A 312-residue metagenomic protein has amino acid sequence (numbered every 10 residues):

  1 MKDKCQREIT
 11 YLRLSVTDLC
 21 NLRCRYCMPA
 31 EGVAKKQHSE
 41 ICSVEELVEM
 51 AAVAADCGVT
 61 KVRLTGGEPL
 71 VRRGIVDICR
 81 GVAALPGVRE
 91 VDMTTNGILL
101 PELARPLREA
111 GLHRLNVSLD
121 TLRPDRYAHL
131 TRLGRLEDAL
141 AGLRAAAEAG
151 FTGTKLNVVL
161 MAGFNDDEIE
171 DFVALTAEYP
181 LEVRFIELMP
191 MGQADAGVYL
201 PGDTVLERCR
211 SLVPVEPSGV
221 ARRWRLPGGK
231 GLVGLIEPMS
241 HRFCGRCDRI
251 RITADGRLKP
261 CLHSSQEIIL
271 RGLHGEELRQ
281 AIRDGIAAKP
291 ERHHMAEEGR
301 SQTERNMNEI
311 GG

Functional and structural regions predicted by a protein language model:
M1-Y11, A177-E178, L188-G312: Auxiliary Fe-S-binding modules of radical SAM enzymes
K4-S43: Canonical Radical SAM [4Fe-4S] cluster-binding loop centered on the CxxxCxxC motif and its immediate flanking residues
V16, C20, C24, L64 (+3 more regions): Conserved, mostly hydrophobic/aromatic
L22, P124-D125, R242, I268: Glycine-centered loop/turn positions within well-structured domains that cap or flank conserved ligand/cofactor-binding
M28, A104, T131, L262 (+1 more regions): Short, flexible helix/strand-to-coil boundary loops that buttress conserved ligand/catalytic motifs in alpha/beta
G32-Q37, R123-L130, G192-A196, I269: A short acidic, helix-capping loop that chelates divalent metal ions and anchors anionic groups
I41-L64, R72-R184: Radical SAM/AdoMet-radical enzyme domain recognition
